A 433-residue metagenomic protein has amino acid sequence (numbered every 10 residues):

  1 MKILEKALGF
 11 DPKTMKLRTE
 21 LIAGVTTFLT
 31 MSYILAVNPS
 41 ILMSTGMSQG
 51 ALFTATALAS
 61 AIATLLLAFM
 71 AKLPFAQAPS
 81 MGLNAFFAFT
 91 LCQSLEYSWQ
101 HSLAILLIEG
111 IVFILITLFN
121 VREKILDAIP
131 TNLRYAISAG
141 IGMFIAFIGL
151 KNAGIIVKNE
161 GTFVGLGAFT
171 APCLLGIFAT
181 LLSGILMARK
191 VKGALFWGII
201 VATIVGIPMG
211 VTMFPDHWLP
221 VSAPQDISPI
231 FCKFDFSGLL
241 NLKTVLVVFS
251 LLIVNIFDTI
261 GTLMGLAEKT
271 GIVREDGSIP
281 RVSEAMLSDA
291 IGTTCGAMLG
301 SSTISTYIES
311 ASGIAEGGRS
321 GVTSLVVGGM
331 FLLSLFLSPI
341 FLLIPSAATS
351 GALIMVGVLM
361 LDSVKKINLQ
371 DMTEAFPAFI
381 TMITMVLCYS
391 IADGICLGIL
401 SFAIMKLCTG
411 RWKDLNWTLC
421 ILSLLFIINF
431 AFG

Functional and structural regions predicted by a protein language model:
M1-A51, V164-G165, W197-S283, L424-I428: Helix-loop-helix hairpins and the membrane-proximal interhelical loops of multi-pass alpha-helical transport proteins
K2-N38, A59, S80-F89, Q93-I141 (+1 more regions): Helix-loop-helix junctions within the multi-pass membrane cores of secondary transporters/permeases
V25-S32, I62-L65, F69, L150 (+2 more regions): Hydrophobic/aromatic residues within the transmembrane alpha-helices of Major Facilitator Superfamily
S40-L52, T90-H101, L242-V245, P345 (+1 more regions): Helix-coil boundary and interhelical linker segments in multi-pass alpha-helical membrane proteins
T45-L65: Loop-to-helix transition at the N-terminal end of transmembrane alpha-helices
A61-M81, V112: Juxtamembrane transmembrane-helix boundary signature
L95-P208, T212, L325-G433: Membrane-embedded alpha-helical modules
